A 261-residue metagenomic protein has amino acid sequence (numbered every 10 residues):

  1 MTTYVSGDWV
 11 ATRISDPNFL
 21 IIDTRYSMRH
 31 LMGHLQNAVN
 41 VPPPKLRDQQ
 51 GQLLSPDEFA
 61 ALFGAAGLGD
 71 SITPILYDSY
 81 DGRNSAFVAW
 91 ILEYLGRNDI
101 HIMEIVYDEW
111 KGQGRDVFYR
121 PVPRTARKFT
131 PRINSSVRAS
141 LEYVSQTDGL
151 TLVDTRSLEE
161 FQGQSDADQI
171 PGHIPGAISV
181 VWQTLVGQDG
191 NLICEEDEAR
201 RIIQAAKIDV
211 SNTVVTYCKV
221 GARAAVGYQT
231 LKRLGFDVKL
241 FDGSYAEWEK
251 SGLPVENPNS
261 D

Functional and structural regions predicted by a protein language model:
M1-E58, L150-A167, H173-V181, N191-E198: N-terminal intrinsically disordered, low-complexity segments enriched in P/E/S/T
T2-S6, D108-G172, L253-D261: Active-site neighborhoods of enzymes that stabilize oxyanions during catalysis
P17-F19, S71-T73, G149-L150, V210-N212: Loop/turn elements at helix/coil->beta-strand transitions in domains of secreted/extracellular proteins
I22, N40, T73-L76, L152-D154 (+2 more regions): Structural recognition of the beta-strand scaffold that forms the well-ordered cores of secreted hydrolase catalytic
L46, L54-Y143, G172, S211-N212 (+2 more regions): Thiolate-centered catalytic microenvironments shared by cysteine-dependent enzyme domains
C194-V210: A short, acidic, amphipathic alpha-helical segment used as a generic capping/interface helix at domain edges
D237-D261: Cysteine-dependent PTP/DSP-like catalytic domain, specifically the C-terminal lobe
